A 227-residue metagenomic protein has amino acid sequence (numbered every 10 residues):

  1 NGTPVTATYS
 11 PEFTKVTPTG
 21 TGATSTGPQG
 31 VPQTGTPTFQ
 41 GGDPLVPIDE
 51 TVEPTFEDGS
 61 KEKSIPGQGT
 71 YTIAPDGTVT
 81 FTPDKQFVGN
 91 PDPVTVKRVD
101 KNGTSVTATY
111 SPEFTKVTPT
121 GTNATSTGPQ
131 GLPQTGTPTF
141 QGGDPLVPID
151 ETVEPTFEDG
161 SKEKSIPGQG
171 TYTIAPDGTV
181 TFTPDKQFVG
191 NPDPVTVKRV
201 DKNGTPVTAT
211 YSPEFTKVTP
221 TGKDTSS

Functional and structural regions predicted by a protein language model:
N1-A7, P11, K61-A108, K162-A209: Acidic, turn/loop-rich segments in luminal/extracellular domains of secretory-pathway and cell-surface proteins
G2-D49, P93, K101-P148, P194 (+1 more regions): Extracellular interdomain linkers/hinges and stalk-like, low-complexity segments in secreted or single-pass
D43-P66, T80, D144-P167, T173 (+1 more regions): Change to "...patches in solvent-exposed regions of secreted, membrane-anchored, or virion-exposed structural
